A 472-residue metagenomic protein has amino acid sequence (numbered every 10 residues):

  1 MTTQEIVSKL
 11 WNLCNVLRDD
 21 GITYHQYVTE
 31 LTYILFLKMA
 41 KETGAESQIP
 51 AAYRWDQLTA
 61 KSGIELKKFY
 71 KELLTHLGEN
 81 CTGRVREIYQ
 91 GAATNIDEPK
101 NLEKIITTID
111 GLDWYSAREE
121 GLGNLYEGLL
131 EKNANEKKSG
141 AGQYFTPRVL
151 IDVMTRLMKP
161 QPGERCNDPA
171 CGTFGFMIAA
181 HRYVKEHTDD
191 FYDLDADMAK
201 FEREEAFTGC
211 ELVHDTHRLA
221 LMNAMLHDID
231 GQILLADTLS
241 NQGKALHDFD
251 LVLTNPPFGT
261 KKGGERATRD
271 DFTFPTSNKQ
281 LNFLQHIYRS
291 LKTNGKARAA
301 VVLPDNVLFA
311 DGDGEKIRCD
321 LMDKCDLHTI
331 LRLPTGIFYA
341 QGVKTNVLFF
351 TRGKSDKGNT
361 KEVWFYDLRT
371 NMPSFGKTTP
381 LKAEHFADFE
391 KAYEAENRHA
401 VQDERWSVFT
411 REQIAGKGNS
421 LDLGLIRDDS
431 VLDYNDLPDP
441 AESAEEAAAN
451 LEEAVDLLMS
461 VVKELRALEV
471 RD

Functional and structural regions predicted by a protein language model:
M1-P162, Q232-G243, R332-G336, N359-G376 (+1 more regions): Non-catalytic, mostly N-terminal accessory regions of nucleic-acid modification and defense proteins
Y27, L212-H217, S277-F350: Conserved Class I SAM-dependent methyltransferase catalytic core
P50, E202, D228, N294 (+2 more regions): Short, well-ordered coil/turn elements that cap or connect secondary structure elements
G140-T254, G259-K261, R266-D270, S277 (+4 more regions): Conserved S-adenosyl-L-methionine
D215, S240, P257-T260, D305-L308 (+3 more regions): Conserved nucleotide-binding/hydrolysis micro-motifs of P-loop NTPases
L226, K244-L246, S290-N294, A340-Q341 (+1 more regions): Conserved catalytic network of the ASCE P-loop NTPase/AAA+ motor domain
G263-K279, D305-D313, P334-A340, S355 (+2 more regions): Short, contiguous acidic/charged loop-to-helix segments that flank catalytic cores in large enzymes
V343-V347, G376, F386: Short hydrophobic/aromatic beta-strand or adjacent loop that forms the aromatic wall/cage of a ligand/substrate-binding
